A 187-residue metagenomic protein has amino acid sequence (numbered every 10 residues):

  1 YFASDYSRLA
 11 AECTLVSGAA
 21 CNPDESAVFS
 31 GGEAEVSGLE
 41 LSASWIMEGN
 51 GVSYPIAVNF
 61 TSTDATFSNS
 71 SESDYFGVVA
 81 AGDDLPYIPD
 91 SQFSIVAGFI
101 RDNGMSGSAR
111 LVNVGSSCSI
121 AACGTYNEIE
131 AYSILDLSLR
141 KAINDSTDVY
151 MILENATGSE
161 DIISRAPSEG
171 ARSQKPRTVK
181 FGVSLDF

Functional and structural regions predicted by a protein language model:
Y1-D5, C21-S119: Gram-negative outer-membrane beta-barrel transporters
R8, D64-F67, D145, G158: Active-site micro-motifs of SAM-dependent methyltransferase domains
A11, N69-S73, S119-C123, I162-A166: Short acidic, glycine/proline-rich loop/turn micro-motifs
A27, S37-L41, S91-I95, S133-L137 (+2 more regions): Hydrophobic, lipid-facing positions within transmembrane beta-strands of outer-membrane proteins
F29-E33, Y126-I129, G170-R172: Outer-membrane beta-barrel proteins
L41, V58, A97, A109 (+4 more regions): Hydrophobic, well-ordered secondary-structure elements that form the walls of internal hydrophobic environments
N113-I120, R140-F187: C-terminal beta-signal and adjacent terminal beta-strands/loops of Gram-negative outer-membrane beta-barrel proteins
T125-N127, S133, R140: Outer membrane beta-barrel transmembrane domains
